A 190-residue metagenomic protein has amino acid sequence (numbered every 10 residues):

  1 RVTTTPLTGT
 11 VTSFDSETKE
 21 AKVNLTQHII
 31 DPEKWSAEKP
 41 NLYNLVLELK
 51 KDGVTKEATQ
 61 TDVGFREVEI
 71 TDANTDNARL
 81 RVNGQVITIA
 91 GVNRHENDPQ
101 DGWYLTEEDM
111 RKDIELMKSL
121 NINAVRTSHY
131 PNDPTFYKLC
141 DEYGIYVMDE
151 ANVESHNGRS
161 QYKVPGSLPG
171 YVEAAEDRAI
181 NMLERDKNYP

Functional and structural regions predicted by a protein language model:
R1-P134, L139, Y143-V147, R178: Secreted/periplasmic carbohydrate-active enzymes, especially glycoside hydrolases
N83, A90, S155-I180: Active-site-adjacent "subsite" loops/lids of carbohydrate-active enzymes
H95-Q100, E154-S160: Conserved radical SAM core fold
P131-D133, V153-H156: Solvent-exposed loop/turn segments at secondary-structure junctions within structured extracellular/periplasmic domains
R178-P190: Active-site groove signature of glycoside hydrolases
